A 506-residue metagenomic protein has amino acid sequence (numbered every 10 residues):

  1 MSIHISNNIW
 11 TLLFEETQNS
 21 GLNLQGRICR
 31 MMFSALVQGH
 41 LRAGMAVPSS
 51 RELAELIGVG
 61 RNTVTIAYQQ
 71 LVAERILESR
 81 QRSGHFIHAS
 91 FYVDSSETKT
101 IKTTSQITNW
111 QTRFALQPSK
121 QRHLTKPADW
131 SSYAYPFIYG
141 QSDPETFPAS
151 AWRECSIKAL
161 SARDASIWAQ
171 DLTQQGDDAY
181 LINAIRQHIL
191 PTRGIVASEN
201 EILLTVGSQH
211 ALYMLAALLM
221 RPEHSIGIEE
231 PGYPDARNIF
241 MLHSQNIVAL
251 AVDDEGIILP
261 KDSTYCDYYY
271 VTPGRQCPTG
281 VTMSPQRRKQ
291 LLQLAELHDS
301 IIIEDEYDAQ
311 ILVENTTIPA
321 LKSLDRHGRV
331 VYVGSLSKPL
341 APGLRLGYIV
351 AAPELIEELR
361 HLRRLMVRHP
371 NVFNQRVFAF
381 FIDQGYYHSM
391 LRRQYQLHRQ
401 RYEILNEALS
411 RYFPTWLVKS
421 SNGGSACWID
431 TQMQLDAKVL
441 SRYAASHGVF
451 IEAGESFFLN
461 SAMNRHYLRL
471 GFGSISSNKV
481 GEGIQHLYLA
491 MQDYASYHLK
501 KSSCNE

Functional and structural regions predicted by a protein language model:
M1-I157, E354, R360, R364-N371 (+11 more regions): N-terminal basic, amphipathic alpha-helical segments
R82, S323-E358: Active-site PLP attachment segment
S156-H298, Q310-I311, T316-H327, V331 (+3 more regions): Conserved core of the PLP fold type I
I228, A249, E304, I451-A453: Hydrophobic residues in well-ordered beta-strands that form the structural core
T317, A462-H466: A short, glycine/Asx- and small/polar-enriched loop/turn that sits immediately N-terminal to a beta-strand
Y348, R376-Q384: Helix-loop "lid/cap" segments that line or gate small-molecule binding pockets
